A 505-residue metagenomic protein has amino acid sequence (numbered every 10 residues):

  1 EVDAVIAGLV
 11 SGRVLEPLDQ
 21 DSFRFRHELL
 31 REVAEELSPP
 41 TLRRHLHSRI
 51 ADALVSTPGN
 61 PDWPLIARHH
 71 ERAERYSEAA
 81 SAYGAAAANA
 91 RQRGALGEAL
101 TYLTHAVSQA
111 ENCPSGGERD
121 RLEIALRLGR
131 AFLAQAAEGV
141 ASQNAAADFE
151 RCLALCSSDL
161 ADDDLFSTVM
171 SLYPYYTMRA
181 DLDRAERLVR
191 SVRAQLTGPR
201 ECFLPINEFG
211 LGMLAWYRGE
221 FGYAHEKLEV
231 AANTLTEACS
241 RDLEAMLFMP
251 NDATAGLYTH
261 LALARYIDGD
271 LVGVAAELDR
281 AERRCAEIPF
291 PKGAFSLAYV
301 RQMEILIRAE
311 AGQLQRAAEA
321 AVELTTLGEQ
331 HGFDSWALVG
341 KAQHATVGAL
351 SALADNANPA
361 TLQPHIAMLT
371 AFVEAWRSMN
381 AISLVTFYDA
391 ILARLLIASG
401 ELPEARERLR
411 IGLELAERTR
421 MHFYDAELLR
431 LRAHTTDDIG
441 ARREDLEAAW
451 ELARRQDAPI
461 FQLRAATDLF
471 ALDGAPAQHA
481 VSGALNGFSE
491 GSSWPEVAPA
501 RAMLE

Functional and structural regions predicted by a protein language model:
E1-T101, H105-C113: Short secondary-structure boundary elements
I6, H47, A51, H70 (+22 more regions): Inward-facing hydrophobic residues that define packing positions of alpha-helical scaffold repeats
V33, R68, A85-Q92, S108 (+10 more regions): Tandem amphipathic alpha-helical repeat scaffolds
R43-R44, N60-W63, G97-S108, E138-E150 (+8 more regions): Helix-turn-helix repeat elements of alpha-solenoid scaffolds
T57-P61, A73, R93-A95, C113-G117 (+9 more regions): Short coil/turn linkers that connect adjacent helices within long alpha-helical scaffolds, especially alpha-solenoid
W63, E71, R75-L172, M178-L182 (+3 more regions): Flexible inter-repeat linkers and adjacent short helices within tandem amphipathic alpha-helical repeat scaffolds
N144, R151-A154, T346, E407-E505: C-terminal non-catalytic interaction modules
L369-A381, V385-T419, D437: Eukaryotic tandem repeat interaction scaffolds
